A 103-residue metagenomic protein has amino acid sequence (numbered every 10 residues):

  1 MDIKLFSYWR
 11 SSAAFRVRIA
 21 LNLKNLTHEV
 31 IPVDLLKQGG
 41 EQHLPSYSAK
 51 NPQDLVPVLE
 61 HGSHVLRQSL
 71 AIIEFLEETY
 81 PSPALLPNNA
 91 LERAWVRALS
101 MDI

Functional and structural regions predicted by a protein language model:
M1-I103: GST-like domain detector, emphasizing the conserved glutathione-binding G-site in the N-terminal thioredoxin-like
